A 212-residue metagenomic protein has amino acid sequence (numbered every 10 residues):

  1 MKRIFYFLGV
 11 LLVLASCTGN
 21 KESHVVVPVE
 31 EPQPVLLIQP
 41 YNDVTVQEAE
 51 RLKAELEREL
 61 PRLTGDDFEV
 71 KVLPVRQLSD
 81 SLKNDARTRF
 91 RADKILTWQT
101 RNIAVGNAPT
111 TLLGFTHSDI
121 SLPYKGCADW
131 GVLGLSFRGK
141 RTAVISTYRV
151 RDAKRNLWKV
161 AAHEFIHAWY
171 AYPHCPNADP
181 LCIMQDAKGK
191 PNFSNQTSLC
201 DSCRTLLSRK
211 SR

Functional and structural regions predicted by a protein language model:
K2-V10: Sec-dependent signal peptide recognition, specifically the positively charged N-region followed immediately by
L14-S16: C-terminal motif of bacterial Sec signal peptides marking the signal peptidase cleavage site
T18-N20: Bacterial signal peptide processing site
S23-E31: Short boundary motifs at domain starts and secondary-structure transition points
E31-E48: Fold-level signature of zinc-dependent metallopeptidase catalytic domains
E50, A54-V160: Metzincin-family zinc-dependent endopeptidase catalytic domain
D129-N156, Y172-R212: Metalloprotease/metallohydrolase-associated module, dominated by Zn2+-dependent proteases
V160-Y172: Catalytic glutamate of the conserved HExxH
